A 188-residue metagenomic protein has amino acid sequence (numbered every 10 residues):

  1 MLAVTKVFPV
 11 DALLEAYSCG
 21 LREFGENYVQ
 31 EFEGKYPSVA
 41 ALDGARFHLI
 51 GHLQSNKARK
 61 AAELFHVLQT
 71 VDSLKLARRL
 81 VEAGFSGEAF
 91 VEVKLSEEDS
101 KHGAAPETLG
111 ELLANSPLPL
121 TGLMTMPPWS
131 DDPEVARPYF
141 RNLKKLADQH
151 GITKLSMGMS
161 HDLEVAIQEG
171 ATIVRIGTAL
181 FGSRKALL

Functional and structural regions predicted by a protein language model:
M1-H161, I167-E169: Conserved alpha/beta-domain cores
I167-Q168, L180-L188: Expand to "…catalyze enediolate/carbanion chemistry for C-C bond making/breaking, isomerization, decarboxylation
T172-I173: Divalent-metal-activated hydrolytic enzyme cores
